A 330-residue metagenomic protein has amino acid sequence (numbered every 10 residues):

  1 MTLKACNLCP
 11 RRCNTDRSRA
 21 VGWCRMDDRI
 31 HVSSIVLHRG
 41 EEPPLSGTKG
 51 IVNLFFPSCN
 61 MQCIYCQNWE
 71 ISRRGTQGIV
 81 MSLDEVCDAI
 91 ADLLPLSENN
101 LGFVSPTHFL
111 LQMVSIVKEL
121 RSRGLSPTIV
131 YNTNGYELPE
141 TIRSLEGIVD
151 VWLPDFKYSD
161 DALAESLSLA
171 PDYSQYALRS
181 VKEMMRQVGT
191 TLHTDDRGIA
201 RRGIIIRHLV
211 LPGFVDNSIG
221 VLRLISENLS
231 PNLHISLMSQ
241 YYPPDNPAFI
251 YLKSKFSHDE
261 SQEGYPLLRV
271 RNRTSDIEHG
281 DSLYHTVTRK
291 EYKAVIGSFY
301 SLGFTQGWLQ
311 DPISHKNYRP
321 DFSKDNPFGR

Functional and structural regions predicted by a protein language model:
M1-A20, T191-R330: Auxiliary Fe-S-binding modules of radical SAM enzymes
M1-N60, I64, N68-G75, S323: N-terminal [4Fe-4S]-dependent radical SAM core
V32-N53, D88-S105, I296, G307-L309: Short Fe-S-cluster ligation motifs
M61, L83-D92: Short, charged beta->alpha transition segments
I71-M81, N100-S105: Glycine-rich phosphate-binding "P-loop"
T76-G78, S166-S168, L283: Short, solvent-exposed loop/turn segments at secondary-structure boundaries
D88-F249: Conserved AdoMet/S-adenosylmethionine-binding subsite of the radical SAM
